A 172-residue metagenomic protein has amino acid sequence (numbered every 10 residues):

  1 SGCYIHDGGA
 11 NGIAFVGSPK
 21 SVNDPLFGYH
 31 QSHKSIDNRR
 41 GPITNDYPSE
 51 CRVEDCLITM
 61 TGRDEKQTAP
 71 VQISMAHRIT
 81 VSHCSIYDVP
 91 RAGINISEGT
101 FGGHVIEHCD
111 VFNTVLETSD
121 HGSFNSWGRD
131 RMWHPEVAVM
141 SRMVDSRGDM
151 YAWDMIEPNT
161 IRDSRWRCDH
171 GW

Functional and structural regions predicted by a protein language model:
S1-A10, V22-R39, I43-G62, H77-R91 (+3 more regions): Right-handed parallel beta-helix
N11-G12, T68-P70, A92-G93, H121-S123 (+2 more regions): Structural detector of coil-to-beta-strand junctions
G17-K20, T118-S123, W127-R129: Primarily the internal scaffold of c-type cytochrome electron-transfer domains, especially repeated/multiheme c-type
E65: Extracellular repeat turn/loop positions enriched in glycine and acidic/polar residues, especially those that create
D145: Basic/Trp-rich segment in TM-proximal cytosolic loops or flexible interdomain/linker regions
